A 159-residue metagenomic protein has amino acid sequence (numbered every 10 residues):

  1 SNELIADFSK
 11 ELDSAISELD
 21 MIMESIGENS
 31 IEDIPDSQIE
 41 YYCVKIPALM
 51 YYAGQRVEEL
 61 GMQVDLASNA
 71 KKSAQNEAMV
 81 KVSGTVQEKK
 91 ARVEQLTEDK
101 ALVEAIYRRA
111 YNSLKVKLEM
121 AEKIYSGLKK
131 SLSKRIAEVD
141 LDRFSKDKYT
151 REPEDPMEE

Functional and structural regions predicted by a protein language model:
S1-M21: Extended assembly-interface/linker segments at domain junctions
M21-Y52: Short, charge-rich amphipathic alpha-helices with coiled-coil/heptad character
E40-A74: Short, well-structured hydrophobic secondary-structure segments
E40-P47, G84-A110: Short, glycine/alanine-rich amphipathic alpha-helical segment that often forms an alpha-turn-alpha hairpin
G61-N76, V103-R135: Long amphipathic alpha-helical coiled-coil segments
N69-K89: Short amphipathic helix-turn modules centered on a small-residue break
V116, A137-D140, F144: Membrane pore-forming effector domains from diverse proteins
K148-E159: Short acidic DE-rich linear segments
